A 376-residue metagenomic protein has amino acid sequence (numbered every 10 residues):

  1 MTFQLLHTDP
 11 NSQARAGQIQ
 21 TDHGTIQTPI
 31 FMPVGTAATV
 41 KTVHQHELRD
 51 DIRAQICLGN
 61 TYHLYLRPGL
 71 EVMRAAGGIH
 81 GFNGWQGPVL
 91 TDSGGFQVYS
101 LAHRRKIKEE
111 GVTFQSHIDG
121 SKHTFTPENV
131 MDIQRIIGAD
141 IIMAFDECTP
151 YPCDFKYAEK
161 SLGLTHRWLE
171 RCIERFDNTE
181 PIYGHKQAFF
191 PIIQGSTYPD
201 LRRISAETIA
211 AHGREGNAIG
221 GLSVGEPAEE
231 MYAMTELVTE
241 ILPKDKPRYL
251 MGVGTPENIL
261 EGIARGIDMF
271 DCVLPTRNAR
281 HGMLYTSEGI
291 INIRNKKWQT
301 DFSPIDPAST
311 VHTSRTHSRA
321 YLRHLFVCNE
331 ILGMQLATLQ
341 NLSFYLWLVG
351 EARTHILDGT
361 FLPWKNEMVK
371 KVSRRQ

Functional and structural regions predicted by a protein language model:
M1-I182, K296-Q299: Non-catalytic, usually N-terminal nucleic-acid engagement modules in DNA/RNA processing proteins
M1-Q18, I26-M32, K41-T42, D146-P152 (+1 more regions): C-terminal extensions of enzymes
G24, C57, D92, Q134 (+5 more regions): Conserved, mostly hydrophobic/aromatic
F82-W85, L90, G95-A102, K108-H117 (+5 more regions): Active-site pocket-lining/capping segments in soluble small-molecule metabolic enzymes
G138, L169, I173-F176, E180 (+4 more regions): Structural signal for hydrophobic packing residues in well-ordered secondary-structure cores of soluble enzyme domains
Y151-F155, E159, G216-L222, I331-M334: Glycine- and acidic
T179, G184-I305: Glycine-rich phosphate/ribose-binding loops and adjacent secondary-structure elements that form binding surfaces
